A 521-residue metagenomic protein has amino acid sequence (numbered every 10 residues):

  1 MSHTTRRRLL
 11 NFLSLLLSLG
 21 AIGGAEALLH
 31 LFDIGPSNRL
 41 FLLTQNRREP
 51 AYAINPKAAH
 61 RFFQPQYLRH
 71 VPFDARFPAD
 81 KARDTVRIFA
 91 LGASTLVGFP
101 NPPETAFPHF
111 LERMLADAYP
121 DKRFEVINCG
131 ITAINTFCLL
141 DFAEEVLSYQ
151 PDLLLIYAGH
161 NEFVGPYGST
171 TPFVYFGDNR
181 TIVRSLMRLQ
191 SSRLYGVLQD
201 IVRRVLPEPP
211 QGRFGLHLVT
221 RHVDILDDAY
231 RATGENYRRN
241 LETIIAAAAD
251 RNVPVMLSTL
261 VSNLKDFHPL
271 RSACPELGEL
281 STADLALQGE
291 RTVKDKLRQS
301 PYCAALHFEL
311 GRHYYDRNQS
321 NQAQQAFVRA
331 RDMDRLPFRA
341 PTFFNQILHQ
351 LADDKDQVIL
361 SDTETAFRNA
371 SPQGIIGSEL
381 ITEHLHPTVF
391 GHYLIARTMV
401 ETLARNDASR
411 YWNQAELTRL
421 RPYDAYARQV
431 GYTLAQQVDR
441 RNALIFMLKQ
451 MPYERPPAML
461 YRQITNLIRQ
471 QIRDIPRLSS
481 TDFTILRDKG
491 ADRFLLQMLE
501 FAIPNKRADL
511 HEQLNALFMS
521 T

Functional and structural regions predicted by a protein language model:
F12-A27: Hydrophobic membrane-insertion alpha-helices, especially the h-region of bacterial N-terminal signal peptides
A27-L40, F267: Helix-to-loop transition at the C-terminal end of transmembrane segments
I34-Y119, A370: Membrane/wall-proximal cationic-aromatic binding patches
T85, E104, P108, E112 (+7 more regions): Extracytoplasmic/secreted envelope proteins and their assembly/folding machinery, especially bacterial periplasmic
R87-F89, M114, P120-Q150, L154-V202: Internal alpha/beta domain cores that form substrate/cofactor-binding pockets in large enzymes and binding proteins
T105, G159-Q350, T363-I376, R405-M498: Serine-dependent acyl-ester chemistry module
R251, K355-D356: Helix C-cap/helix->beta junction micro-motif
P387-F390: Accessory beta->alpha helical hairpin/"wing" motif in late/C-terminal subdomains of nucleic-acid enzymes
